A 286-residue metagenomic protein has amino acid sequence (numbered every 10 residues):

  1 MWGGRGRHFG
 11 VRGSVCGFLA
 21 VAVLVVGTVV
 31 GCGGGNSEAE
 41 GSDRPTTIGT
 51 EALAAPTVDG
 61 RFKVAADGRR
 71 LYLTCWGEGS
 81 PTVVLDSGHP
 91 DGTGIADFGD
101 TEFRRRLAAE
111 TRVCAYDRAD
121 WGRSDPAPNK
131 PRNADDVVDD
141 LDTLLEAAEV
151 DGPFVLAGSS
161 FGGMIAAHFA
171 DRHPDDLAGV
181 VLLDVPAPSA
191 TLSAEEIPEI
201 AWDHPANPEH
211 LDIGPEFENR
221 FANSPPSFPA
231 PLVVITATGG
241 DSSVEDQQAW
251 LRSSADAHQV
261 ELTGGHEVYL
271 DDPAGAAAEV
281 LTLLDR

Functional and structural regions predicted by a protein language model:
W2-N36: Secretory targeting and sorting signals
V26-A52: C-terminal region of N-terminal signal peptides and the immediate post-cleavage residues of exported proteins
A65-R123: Conserved HGGG/HGGXW glycine-rich cap/lid loop of the alpha/beta-hydrolase fold
A115-V155: Active-site loop/oxyanion-hole signature of alpha/beta-hydrolase fold enzymes
D151-S189: Conserved hydrolase catalytic core segment
V180-H210: Flexible "cap/lid" loop of the alpha/beta hydrolase fold
W202-Y269: Conserved serine/cysteine hydrolase catalytic core
L270-T282: Post-His helix in hydrolase/transferase enzymes
